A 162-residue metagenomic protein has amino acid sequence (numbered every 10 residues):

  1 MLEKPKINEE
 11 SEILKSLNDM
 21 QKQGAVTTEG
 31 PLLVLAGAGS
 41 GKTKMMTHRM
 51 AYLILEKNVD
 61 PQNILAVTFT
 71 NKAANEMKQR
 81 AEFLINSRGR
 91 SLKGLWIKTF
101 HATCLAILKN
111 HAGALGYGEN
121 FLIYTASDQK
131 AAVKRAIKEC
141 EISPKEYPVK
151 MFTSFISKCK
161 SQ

Functional and structural regions predicted by a protein language model:
M1-E119, I123: P-loop NTPase Walker
L92-L95, G113-Q162: ATP-hydrolysis module of ASCE/P-loop NTPase motor domains, specifically the Walker B Asp-Glu catalytic pair
